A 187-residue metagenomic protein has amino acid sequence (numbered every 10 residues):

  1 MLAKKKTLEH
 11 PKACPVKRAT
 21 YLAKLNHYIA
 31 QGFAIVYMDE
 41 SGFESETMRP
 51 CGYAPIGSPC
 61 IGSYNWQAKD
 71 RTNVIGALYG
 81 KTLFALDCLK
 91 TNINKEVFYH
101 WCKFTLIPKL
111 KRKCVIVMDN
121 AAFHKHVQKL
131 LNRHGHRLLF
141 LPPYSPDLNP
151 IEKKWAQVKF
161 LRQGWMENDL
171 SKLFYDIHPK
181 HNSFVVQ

Functional and structural regions predicted by a protein language model:
M1-Q187: Short functional hotspots at interaction and active-site rims
